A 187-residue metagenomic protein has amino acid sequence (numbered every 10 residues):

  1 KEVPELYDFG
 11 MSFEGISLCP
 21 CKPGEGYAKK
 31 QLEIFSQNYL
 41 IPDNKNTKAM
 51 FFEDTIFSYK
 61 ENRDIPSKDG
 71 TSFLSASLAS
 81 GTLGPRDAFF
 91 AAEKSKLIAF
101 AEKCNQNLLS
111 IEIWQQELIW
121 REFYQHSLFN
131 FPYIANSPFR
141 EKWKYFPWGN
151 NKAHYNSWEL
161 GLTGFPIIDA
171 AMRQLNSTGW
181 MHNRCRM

Functional and structural regions predicted by a protein language model:
K1-W143: Glycine/tryptophan-enriched, flexible segments
S67-G70, F89, P147-K152, I167-I168 (+1 more regions): Short acidic (Asp/Glu) and glycine-rich catalytic loops that position anionic groups and cofactors
Q125, A153-M187: C-terminal substrate/ligand-recognition segments
Y133-G164: Helix-loop-helix junctions that connect adjacent transmembrane helices in secondary transporters/permeases, recognized
